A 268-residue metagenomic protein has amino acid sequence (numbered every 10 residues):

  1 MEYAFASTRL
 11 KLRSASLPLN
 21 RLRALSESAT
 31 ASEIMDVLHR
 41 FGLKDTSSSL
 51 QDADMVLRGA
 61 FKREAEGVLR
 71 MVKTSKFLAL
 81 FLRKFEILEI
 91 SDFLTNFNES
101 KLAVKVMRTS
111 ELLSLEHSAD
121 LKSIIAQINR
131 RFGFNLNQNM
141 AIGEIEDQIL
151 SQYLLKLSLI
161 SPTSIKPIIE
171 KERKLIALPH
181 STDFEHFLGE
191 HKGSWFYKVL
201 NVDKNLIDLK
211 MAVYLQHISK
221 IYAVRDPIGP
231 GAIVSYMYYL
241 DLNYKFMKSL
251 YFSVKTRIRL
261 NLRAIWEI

Functional and structural regions predicted by a protein language model:
M1-I268: N-terminal domain-start signal
